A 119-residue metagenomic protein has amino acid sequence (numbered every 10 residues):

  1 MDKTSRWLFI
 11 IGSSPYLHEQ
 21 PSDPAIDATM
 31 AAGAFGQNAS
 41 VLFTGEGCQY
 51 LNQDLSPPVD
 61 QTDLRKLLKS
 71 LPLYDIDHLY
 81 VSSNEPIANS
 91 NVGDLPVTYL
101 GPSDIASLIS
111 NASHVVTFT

Functional and structural regions predicted by a protein language model:
R6, N38-S40, H78: Residues at the starts of beta-strands that form the adenosine-phosphate
L8-P24, L51-V59: Short, glycine-rich nucleotide/cofactor-binding loops
P21-V41: Histidine-anchored nucleotide/phosphate-binding helix
P57-I87: A glycine-rich helix N-cap at a beta->alpha junction
L79, V115-V116: Short, well-ordered beta-strand core segments
P96-D104: Short acidic-hydrophobic, aromatic-tinged amphipathic segments that line or gate anion-handling sites
A112: An anion/phosphate-binding loop that grips the pyrophosphate of nucleotide cofactors and donors
